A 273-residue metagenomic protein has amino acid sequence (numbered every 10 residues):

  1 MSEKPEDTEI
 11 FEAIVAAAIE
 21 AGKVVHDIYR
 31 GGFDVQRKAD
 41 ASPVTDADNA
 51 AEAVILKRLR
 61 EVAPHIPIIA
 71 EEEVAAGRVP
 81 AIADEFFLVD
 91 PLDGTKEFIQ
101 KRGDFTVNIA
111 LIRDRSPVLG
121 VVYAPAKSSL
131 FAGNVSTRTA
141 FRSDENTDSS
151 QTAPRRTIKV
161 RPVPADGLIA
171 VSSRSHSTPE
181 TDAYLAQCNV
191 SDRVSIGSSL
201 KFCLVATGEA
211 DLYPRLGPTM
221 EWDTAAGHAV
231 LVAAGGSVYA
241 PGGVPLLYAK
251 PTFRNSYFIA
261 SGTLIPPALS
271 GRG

Functional and structural regions predicted by a protein language model:
M1-A16, G22, A183-Q187, F202-G273: Oxyanion/phosphate-interacting regions
M1-L92, R113, P179, A183-A186 (+3 more regions): N-terminal subdomain of lithium-sensitive/metallo-dependent phosphomonoesterases centered on the IMPase/IPPase/PAP
V25, D48, L59, T95 (+5 more regions): Residue-level signal for inorganic ion chemistry
A51, V107, K201-F202, G227: Short, hydrophobic alpha-helical packing/hinge segments within bilobed ligand-binding/sensory domains
A83-P125: Glycine-rich active-site/cofactor-binding loop and its immediate structural neighborhood
I109-C203, L246, T252-G273: Acidic beta-strand-loop-alpha-helix segment within the catalytic core of divalent metal-dependent phosphate-processing
